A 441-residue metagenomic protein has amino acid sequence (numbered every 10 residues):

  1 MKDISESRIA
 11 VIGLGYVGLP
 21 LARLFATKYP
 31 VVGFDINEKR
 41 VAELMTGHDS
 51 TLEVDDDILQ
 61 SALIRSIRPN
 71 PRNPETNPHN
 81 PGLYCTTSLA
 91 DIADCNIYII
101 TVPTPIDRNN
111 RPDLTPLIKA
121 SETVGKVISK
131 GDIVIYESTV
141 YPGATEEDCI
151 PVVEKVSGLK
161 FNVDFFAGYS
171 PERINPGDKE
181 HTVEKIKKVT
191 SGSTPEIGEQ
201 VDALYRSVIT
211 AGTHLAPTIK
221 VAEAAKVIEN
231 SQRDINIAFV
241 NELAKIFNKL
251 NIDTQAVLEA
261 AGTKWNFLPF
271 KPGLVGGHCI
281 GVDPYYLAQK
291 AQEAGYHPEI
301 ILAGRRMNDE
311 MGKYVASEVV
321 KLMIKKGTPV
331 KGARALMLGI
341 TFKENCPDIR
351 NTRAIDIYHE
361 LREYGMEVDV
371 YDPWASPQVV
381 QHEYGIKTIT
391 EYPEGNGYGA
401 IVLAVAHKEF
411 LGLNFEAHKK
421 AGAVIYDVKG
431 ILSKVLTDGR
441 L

Functional and structural regions predicted by a protein language model:
M1-L441: Structural/interface elements that position substrates and couple domains in central-metabolism enzymes
